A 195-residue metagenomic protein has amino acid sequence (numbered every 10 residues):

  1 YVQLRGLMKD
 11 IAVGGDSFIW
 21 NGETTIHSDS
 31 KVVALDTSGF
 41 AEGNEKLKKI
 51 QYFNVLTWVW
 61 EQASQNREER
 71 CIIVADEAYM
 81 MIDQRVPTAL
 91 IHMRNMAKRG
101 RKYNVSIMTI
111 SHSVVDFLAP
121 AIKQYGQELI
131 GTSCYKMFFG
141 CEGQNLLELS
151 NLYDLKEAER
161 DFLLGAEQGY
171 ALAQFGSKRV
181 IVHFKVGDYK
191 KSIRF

Functional and structural regions predicted by a protein language model:
Y1, D16, A78, S111 (+3 more regions): Intrinsically disordered, low-complexity regions
Y1-V105, K123, E157, F162-G165 (+1 more regions): P-loop NTPase motor domains
D36, I110-S111, F139-G140: Conserved beta-strand segments of the P-loop GTPase G domain that flank and frequently precede/overlap
G39, Y79, S113-V115, G143: Active-site-proximal loop/turn and secondary-structure-junction residues that shape catalytic pockets, frequently
M96-K98, T109, S133: Short alpha-helical segments used as structural interaction elements across diverse proteins
G100-F117: Sensor-1/coupling segment of RecA-like P-loop NTPase cores
F117, A121-F195: P-loop NTPase motor core of the ASCE superfamily
